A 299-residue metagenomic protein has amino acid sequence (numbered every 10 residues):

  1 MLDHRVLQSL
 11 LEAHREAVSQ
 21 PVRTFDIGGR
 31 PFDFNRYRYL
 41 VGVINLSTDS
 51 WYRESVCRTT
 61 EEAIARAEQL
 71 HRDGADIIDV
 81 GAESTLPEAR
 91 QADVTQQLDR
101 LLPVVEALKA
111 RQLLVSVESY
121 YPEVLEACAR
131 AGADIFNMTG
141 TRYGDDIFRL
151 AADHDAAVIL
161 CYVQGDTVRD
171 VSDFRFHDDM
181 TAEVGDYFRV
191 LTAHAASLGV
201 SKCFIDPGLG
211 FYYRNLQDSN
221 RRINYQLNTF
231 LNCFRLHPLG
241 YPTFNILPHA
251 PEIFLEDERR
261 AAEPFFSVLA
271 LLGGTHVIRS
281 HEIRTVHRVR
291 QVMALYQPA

Functional and structural regions predicted by a protein language model:
M1-T48, A196, Q291, Q297-A299: N-terminal amphipathic alpha-helix/helix-capping segment at the start of soluble metabolic enzymes
R23, L40-I44, H71, I78-V80 (+6 more regions): Hydrophobic faces of well-ordered beta-strands that scaffold small-molecule active sites in alpha/beta enzyme cores
I27, Y52-E61, A65, P87-P103 (+5 more regions): Active-site-adjacent loop and "lid" segments of alpha/beta metabolic enzymes
A65-G81, A270: Catalytic domains of carbohydrate-active enzymes, especially glycoside hydrolases
H71-R72, L191-C203: Phosphate/pyrophosphate-binding loops at sites that engage ATP/ADP/AMP, CoA/4′-phosphopantetheine, polyphosphate
S84-A89, L113: Short, charge-patterned binding micro-sites
A107, R111-L114: Flavin-dependent oxidoreductase catalytic cores
